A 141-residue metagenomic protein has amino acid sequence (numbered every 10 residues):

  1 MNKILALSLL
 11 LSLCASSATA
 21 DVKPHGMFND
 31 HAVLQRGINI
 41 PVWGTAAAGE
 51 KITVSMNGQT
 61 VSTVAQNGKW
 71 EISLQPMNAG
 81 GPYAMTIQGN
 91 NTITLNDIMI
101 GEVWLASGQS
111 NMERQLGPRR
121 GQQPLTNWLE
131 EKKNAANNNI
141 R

Functional and structural regions predicted by a protein language model:
L5-A6, H25: Generic early N-terminus positional signal peaking at residue ~5-7
A6-A15: Bacterial N-terminal signal peptides
A15-S16, G121: Residues in and immediately flanking transmembrane alpha helices
T19-A48, I98-E102, A106: Non-catalytic, glycine-rich low-complexity segments
K23, A84, D97, N139-R141: Generic structural signal for residues positioned in beta-strands
W43-Q122: Extended acidic/polar, glycine-enriched regions that form or flank non-catalytic beta-rich accessory modules
S110, R114-R141: Secondary-structure boundary elements
